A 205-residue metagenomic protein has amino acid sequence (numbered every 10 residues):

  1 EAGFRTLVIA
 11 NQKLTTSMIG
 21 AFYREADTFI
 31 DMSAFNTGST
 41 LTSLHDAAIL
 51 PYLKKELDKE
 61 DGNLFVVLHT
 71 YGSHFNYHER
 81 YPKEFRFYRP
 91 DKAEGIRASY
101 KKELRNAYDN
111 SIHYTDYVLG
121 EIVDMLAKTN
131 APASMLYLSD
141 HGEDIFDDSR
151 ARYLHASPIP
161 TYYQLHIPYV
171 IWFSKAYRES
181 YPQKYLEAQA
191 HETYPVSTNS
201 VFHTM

Functional and structural regions predicted by a protein language model:
E1-M205: Catalytic domains that recognize anionic headgroups
